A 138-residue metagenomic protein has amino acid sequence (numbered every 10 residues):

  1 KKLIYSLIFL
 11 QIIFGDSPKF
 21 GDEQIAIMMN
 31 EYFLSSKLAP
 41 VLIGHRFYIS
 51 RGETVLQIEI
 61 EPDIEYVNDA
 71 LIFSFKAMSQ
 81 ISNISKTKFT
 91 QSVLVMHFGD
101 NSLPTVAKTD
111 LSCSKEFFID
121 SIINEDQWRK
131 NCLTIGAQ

Functional and structural regions predicted by a protein language model:
L3-G15: Sec-dependent N-terminal signal peptides
L10, M78-I81, G136: Generic helix-packing signal
S17-P62, K86-Q138: Polar/charged, Gly/Pro-rich intrinsically disordered segments
V67-K88: Short, non-transmembrane amphipathic alpha-helical segments
